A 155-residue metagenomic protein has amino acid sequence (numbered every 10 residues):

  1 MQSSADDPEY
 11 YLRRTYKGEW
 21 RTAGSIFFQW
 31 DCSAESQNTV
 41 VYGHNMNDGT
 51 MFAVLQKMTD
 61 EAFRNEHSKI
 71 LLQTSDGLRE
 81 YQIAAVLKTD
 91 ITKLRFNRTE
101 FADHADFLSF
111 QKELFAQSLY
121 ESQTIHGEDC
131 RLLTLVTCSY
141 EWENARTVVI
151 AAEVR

Functional and structural regions predicted by a protein language model:
M1-R155: Solvent-exposed, non-transmembrane regions of membrane-associated and secreted proteins
